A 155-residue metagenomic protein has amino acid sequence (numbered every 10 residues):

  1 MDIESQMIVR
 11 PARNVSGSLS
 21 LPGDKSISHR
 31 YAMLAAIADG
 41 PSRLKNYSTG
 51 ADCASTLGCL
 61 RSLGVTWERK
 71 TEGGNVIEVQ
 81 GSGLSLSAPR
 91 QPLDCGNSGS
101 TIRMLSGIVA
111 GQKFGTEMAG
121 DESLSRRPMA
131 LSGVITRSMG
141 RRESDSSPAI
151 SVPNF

Functional and structural regions predicted by a protein language model:
M1-F155: Short, structured segments at the rim of ligand-binding sites
